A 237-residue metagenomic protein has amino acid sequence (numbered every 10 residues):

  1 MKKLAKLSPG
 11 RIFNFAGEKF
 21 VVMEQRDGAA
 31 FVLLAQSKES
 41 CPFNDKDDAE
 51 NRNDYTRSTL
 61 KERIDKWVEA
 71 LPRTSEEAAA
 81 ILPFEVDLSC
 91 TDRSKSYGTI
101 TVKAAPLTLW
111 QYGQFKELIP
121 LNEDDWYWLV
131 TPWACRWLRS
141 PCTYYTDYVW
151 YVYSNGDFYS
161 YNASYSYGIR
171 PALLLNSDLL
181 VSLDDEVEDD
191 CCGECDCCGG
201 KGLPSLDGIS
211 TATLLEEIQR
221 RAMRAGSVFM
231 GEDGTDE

Functional and structural regions predicted by a protein language model:
M1-G193: Collagenous Gly-X-Y triple-helix signature in extracellular proteins
C192-G234: Short, low-complexity, charged amphipathic interaction modules
